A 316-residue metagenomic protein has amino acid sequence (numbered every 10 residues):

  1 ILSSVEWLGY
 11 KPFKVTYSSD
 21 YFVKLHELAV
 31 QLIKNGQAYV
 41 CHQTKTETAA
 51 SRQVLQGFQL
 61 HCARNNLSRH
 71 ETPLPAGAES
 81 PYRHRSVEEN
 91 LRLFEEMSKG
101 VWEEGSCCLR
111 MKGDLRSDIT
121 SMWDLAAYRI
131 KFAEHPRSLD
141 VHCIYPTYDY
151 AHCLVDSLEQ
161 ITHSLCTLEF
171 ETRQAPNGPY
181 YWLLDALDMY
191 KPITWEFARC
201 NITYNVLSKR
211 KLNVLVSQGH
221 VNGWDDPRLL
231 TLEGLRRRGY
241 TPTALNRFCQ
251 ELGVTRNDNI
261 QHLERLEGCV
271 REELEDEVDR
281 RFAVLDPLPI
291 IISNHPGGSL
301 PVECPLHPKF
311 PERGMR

Functional and structural regions predicted by a protein language model:
I1, L32, L245: Residue-level signal for inorganic ion chemistry
I1, Y21-K24, T203: Acidic, metal-coordinating catalytic cores used for nucleic-acid/nucleotide bond scission and strand-transfer chemistry
L2-S19, A29: A glycine-rich helix N-cap at a beta->alpha junction
Y17, Q31-L212, H220, V270 (+3 more regions): Active-site cores that bind ATP or allylic diphosphates and position pyrophosphate for catalysis
P192-C269, E273: Long, charged, mostly alpha-helical binding arms that flank functional sites
